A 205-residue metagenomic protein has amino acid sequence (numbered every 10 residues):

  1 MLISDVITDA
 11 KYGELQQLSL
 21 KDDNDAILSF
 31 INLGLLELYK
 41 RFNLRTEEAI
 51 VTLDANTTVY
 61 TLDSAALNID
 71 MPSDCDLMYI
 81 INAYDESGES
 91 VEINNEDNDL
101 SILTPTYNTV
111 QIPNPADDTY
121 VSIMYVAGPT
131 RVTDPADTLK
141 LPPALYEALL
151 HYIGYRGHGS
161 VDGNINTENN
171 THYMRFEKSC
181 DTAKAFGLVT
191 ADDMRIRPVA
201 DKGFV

Functional and structural regions predicted by a protein language model:
M1-V205: Glycine-enriched, solvent-exposed interface loops adjoining structured elements
